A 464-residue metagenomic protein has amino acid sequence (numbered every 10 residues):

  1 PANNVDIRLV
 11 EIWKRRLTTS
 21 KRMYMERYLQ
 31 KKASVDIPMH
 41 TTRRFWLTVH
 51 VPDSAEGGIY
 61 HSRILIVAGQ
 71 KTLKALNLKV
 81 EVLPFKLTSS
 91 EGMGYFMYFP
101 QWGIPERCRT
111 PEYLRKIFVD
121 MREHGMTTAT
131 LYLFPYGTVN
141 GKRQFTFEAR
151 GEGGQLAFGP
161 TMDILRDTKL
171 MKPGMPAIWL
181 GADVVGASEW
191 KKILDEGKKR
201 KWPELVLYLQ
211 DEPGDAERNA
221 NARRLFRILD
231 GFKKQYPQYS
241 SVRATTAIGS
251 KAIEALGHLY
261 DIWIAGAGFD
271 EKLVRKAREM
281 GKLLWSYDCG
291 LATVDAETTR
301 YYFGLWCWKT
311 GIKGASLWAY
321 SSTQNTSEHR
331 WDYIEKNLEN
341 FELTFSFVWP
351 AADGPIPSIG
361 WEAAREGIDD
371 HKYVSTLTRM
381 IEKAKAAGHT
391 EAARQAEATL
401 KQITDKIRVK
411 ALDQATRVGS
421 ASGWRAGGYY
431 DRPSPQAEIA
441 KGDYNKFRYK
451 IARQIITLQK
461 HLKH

Functional and structural regions predicted by a protein language model:
P1-L47: Surface-exposed binding patches on compact interaction domains or structured appendages
K32-E91: Extended acidic/polar, glycine-enriched regions that form or flank non-catalytic beta-rich accessory modules
I64, M121, L207, C307: Conserved, mostly hydrophobic/aromatic
L73-A182, W202-P203, D211, S240: An acidic-aromatic substrate-binding cleft motif
P100-W102, F134-Y136, G181-V185, Q210-G214 (+4 more regions): Active-site beta-loop-alpha junctions enriched in small/polar residues
F118-E123, Q155-M175, S188-P203, L229-P237 (+2 more regions): Acidic (Asp/Glu)-rich catalytic clusters
D183, W190-E217, I228-G249, E328-H464: Catalytic domains of carbohydrate-active enzymes that cleave complex glycans
G257-N340: Catalytic-core region of carbohydrate-active enzymes that cleave or remodel glycosidic bonds
